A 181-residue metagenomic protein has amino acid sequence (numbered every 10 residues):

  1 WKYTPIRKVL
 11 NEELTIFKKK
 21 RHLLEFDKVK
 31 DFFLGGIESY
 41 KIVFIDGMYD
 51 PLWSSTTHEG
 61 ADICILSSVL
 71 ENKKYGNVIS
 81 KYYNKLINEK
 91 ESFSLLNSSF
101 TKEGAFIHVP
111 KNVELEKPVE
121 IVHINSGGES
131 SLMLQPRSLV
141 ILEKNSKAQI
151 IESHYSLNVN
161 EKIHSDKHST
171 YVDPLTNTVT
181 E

Functional and structural regions predicted by a protein language model:
W1-E181: Glycine-rich and polybasic anion-binding loops at the starts of cofactor/ligand-binding domains
